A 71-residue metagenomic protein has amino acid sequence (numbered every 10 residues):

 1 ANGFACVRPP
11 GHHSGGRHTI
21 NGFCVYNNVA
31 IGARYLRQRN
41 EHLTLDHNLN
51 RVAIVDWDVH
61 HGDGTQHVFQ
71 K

Functional and structural regions predicted by a protein language model:
N2-K71: Conserved alpha-helical scaffold segments that buttress catalytic/binding sites
